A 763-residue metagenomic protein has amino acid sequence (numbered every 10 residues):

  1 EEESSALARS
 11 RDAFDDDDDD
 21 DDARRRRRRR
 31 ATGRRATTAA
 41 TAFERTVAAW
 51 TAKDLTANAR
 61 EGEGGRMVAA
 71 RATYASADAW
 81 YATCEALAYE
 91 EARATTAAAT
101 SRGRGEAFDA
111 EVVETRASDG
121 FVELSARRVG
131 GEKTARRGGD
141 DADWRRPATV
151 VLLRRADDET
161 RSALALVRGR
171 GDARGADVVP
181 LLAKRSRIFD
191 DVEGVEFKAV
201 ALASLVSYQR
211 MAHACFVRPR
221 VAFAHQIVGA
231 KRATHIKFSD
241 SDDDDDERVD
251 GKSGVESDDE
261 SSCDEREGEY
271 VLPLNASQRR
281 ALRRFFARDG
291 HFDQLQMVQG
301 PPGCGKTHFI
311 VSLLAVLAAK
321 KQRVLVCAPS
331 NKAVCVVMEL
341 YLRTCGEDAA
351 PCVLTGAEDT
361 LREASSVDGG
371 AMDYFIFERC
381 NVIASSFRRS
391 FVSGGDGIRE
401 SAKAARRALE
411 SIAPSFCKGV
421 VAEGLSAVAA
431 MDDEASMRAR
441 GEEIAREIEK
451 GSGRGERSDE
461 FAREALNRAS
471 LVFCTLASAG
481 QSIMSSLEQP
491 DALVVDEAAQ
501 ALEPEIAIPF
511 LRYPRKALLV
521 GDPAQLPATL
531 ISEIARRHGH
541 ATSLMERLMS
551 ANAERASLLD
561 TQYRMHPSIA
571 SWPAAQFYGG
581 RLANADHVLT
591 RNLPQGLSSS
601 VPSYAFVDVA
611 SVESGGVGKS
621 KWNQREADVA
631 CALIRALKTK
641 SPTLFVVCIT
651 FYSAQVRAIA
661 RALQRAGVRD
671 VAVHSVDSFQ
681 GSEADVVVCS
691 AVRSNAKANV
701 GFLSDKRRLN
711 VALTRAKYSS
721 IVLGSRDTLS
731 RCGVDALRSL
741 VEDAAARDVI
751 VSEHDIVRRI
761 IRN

Functional and structural regions predicted by a protein language model:
D19-R27, S241, R248: Acidic, serine/threonine-rich low-complexity intrinsically disordered regions
R30-P147, I634, F651: Accessory interdomain/linker segments of ATP-dependent helicases and helicase-like nucleic-acid enzymes that mediate
A39-T51, L55, R127-G290, A364-S415 (+2 more regions): Pre-ATPase regulatory/linker segments immediately N-terminal to the P-loop/RecA-like helicase/translocase core
S125, V150-R154, L166-R168, D177 (+11 more regions): Beta-strand cores of modular interaction/reader domains in eukaryotic scaffold and signaling proteins, especially PDZ
D143-R145, P273-Q278, K306, R537 (+1 more regions): Phosphate/oxyanion-binding active-site loops and adjacent basic polyanion-contact surfaces
V271, V382-A492: Conserved helicase NTPase catalytic core signature
V271-V382, R463-Y578, A583, A744-A745: ASCE P-loop NTPase helicase motor core
A477-N763: Conserved helicase motor core of SF1/SF2 NTP-dependent helicases
